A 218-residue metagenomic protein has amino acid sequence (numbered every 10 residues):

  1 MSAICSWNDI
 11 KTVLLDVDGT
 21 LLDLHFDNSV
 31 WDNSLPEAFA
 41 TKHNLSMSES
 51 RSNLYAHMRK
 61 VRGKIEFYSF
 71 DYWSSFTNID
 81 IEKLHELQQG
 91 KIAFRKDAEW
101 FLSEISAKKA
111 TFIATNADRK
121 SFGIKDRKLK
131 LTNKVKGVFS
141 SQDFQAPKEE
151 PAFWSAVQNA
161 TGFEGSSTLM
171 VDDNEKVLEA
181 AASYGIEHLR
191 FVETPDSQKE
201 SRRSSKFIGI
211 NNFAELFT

Functional and structural regions predicted by a protein language model:
M1-V13, S103, D118-T218: Asp-based, Mg2+/Mn2+-dependent phosphohydrolase catalytic module
I4-W100, K120-S121: N-terminal helical cap/lid subdomain that shapes the substrate entry/recognition surface in HAD-like hydrolases
A107-K108: Structured helix-beta-strand junction loops
T115: Conserved phosphate-coupling serine/threonine residues in phosphotransfer and NTP-handling enzymes
